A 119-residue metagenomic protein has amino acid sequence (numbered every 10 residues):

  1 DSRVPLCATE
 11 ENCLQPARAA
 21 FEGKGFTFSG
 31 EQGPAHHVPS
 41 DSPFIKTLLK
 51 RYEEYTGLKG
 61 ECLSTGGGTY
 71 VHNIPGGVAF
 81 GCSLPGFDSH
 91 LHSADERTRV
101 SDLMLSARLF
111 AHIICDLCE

Functional and structural regions predicted by a protein language model:
D1-E119: Metal-dependent amide/peptide-bond hydrolase catalytic core, centered on the "pita-bread" metallohydrolase fold
